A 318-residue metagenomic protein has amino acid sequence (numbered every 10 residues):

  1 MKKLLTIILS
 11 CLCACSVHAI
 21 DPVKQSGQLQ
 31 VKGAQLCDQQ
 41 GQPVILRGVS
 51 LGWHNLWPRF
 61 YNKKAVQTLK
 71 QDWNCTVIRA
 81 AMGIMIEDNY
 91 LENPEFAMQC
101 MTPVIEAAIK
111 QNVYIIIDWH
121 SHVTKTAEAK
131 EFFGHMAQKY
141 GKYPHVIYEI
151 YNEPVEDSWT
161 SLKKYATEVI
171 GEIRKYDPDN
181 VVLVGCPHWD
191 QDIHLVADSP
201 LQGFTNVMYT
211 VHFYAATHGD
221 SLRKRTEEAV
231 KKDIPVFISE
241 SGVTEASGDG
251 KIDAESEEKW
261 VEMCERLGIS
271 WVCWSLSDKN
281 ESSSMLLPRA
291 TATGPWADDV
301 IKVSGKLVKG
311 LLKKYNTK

Functional and structural regions predicted by a protein language model:
L4-C13: Sec-dependent N-terminal signal peptides
L12-C13, N89, G250: Alpha-helical transmembrane segments and their juxtamembrane interfaces
V17-A19: Boundary at the C-terminal end of the N-terminal hydrophobic targeting segment
V23-L29, W53, P58, T76 (+7 more regions): Extracellular glycoside hydrolase catalytic/binding regions
K32-K110: Active-site-adjacent substrate/metal-binding segments within catalytic domains of carbohydrate-active enzymes
A80-M85, W119-H122, S241, L276: Active-site loop/turn elements of alpha/beta-hydrolase fold enzymes, especially the short glycine-/histidine-rich
N93-I117, S121-T126, M136, Y140: Metal-dependent enolase-superfamily TIM-barrel catalytic cores that perform enediolate-based chemistry
